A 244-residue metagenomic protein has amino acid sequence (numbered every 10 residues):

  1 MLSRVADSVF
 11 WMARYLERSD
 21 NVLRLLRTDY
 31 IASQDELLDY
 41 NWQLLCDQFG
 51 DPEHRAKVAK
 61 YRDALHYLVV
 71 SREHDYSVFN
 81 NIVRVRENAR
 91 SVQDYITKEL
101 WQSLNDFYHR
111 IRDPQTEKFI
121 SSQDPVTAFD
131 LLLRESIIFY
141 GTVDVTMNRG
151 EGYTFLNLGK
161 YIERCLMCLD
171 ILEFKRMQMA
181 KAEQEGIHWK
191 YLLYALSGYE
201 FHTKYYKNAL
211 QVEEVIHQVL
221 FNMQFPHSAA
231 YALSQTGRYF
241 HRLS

Functional and structural regions predicted by a protein language model:
M1-S244: Alpha-helical transmembrane segments and their helix-helix packing motifs
